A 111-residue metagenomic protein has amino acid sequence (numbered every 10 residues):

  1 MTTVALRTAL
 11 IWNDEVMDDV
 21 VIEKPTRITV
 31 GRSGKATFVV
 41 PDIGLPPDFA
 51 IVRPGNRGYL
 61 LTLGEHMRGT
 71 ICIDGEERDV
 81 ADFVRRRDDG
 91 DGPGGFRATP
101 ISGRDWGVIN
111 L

Functional and structural regions predicted by a protein language model:
A5, A9-N110: Forkhead-associated
